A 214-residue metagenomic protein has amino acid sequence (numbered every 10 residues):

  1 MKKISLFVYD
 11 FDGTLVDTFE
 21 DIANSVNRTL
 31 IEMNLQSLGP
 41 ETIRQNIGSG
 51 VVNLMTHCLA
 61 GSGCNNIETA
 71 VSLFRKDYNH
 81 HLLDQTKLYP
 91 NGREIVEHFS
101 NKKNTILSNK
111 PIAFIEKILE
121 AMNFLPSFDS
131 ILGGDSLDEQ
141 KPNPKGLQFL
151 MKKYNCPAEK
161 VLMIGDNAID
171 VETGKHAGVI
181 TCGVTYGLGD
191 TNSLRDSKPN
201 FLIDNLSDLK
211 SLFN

Functional and structural regions predicted by a protein language model:
M1-Q45: Active-site neighborhood of HAD-like aspartate-dependent phosphohydrolases
M1-S5, E116-N214: Asp-based, Mg2+/Mn2+-dependent phosphohydrolase catalytic module
I4, H80-I106, I112-E116, P144: Short, acidic loop-to-helix structural element flanking the phosphoryl-transfer center in phosphate-processing enzymes
A23, N27, P40, R44 (+4 more regions): An amphipathic alpha-helix signature
T29-L30, G50-C64, I118, L150-M151: Helix-loop "lid/cap" segments that line or gate small-molecule binding pockets
I31-Q36, S62-N66, N123-S127, N155-C156: Short helix-capping segments at alpha-helix termini
T56-E97: Metal-dependent phosphoesterase signature
